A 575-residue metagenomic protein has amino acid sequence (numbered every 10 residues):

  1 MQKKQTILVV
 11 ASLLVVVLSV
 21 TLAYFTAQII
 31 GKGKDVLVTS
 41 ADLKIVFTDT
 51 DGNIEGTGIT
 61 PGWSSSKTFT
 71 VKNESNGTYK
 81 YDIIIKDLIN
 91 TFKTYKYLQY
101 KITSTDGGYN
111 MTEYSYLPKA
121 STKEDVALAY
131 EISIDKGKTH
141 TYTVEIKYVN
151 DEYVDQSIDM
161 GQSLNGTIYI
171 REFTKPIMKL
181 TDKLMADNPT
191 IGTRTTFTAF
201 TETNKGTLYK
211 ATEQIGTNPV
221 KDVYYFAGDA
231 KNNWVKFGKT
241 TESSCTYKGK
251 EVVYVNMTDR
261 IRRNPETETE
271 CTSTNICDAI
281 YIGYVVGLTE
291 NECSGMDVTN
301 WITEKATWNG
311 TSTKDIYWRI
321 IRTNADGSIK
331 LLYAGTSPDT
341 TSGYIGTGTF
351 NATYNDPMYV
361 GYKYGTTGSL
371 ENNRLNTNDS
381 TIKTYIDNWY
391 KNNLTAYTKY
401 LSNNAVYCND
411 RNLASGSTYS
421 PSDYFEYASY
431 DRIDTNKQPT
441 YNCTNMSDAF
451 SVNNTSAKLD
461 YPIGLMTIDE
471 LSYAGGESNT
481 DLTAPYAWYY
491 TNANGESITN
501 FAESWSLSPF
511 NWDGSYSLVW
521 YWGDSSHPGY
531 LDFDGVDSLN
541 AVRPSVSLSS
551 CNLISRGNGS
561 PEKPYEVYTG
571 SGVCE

Functional and structural regions predicted by a protein language model:
M1-P61, M160-I177, N558: Short, polar/proline-rich extracytoplasmic segments that appear immediately after membrane translocation
A27, I83, Y333-G335: Glycine-rich, histidine-containing beta strand-loop boundary motifs that form or position
G31, N76-Y81, K93-Y95: Short acidic/proline- and small/hydrophobic-mixed sequence motifs that coincide with surface turns and coil-to-beta
V38-A41, I45-F47, I89-V126: A surface/secretory-pathway sequence property marking extracellular, secreted, or lumenal proteins enriched
G56, G108-K147: Extracellular adhesion/glycan-binding regions together with long Ser/Thr- and acidic-residue-rich low-complexity tracts
W63-Y79, I84, L88, L128-P176: C-terminal, structured domain-capping segment
K86-N90, T336-P338: Short, solvent-exposed aromatic-acidic interface loops
P176-E575: Long, domain-scale functional regions
